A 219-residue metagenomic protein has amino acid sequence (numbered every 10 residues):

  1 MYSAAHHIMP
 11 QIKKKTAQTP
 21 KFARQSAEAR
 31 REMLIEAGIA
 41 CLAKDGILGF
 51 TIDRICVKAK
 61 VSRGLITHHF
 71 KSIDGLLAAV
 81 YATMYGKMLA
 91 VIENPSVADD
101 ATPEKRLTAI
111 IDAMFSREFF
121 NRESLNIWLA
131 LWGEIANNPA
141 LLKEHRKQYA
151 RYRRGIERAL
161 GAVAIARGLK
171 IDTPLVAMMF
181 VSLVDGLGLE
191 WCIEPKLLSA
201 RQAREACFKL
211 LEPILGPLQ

Functional and structural regions predicted by a protein language model:
M1-A29, Q219: N-terminal intrinsically disordered/low-complexity leader segments
M33, A37-A79: Helix-turn-helix
M33, A37-K44, V91-P95, I127 (+2 more regions): Solvent-exposed, amphipathic alpha-helical segments
F70, A130-N137: Short helix-capping/turn signature of helix-turn-helix
A79, E93-S124, T173-F180: Hydrophobic alpha-helical connector segments
A82-M88: Short, basic, alpha-helical segments at the C-terminal edge of helix-turn-helix-like DNA-binding modules
L89, E93-N94, F120-L129, P139-I165 (+3 more regions): Amphipathic alpha-helical packing segments from all-alpha helical-bundle domains
R117-F120, N137, F180-L198, P213-Q219: Amphipathic C-terminal alpha-helical segment
